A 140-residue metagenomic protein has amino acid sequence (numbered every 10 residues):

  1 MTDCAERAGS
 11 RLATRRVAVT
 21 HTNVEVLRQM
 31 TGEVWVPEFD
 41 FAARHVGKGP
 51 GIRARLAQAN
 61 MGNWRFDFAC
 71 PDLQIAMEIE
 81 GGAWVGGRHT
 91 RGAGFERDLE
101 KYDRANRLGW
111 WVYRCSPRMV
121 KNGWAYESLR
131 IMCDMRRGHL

Functional and structural regions predicted by a protein language model:
M1-L140: Nucleic-acid endo/exonuclease domains
